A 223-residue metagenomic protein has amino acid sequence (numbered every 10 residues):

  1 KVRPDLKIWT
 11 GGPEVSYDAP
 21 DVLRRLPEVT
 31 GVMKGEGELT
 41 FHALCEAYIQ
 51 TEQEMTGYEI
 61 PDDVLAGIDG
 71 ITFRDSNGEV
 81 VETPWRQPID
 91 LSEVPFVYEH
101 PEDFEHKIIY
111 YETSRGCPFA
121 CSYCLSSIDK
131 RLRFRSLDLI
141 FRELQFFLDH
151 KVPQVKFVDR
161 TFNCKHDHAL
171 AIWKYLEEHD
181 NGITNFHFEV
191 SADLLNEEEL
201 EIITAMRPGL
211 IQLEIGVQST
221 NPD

Functional and structural regions predicted by a protein language model:
K1-W85: Glycine-rich beta-alpha loop elements in corrinoid/cobalamin-binding modules across cobalamin-dependent enzymes
S16-D21, R25, T40-A43, D90 (+3 more regions): Short catalytic/ligand-binding loop motif for oxyanion handling, primarily in non-cytosolic enzymes, centered on
L65-T113: N-terminal [4Fe-4S]-dependent radical SAM core
S92-D223: Radical SAM [4Fe-4S] cluster-binding motif and immediate context
